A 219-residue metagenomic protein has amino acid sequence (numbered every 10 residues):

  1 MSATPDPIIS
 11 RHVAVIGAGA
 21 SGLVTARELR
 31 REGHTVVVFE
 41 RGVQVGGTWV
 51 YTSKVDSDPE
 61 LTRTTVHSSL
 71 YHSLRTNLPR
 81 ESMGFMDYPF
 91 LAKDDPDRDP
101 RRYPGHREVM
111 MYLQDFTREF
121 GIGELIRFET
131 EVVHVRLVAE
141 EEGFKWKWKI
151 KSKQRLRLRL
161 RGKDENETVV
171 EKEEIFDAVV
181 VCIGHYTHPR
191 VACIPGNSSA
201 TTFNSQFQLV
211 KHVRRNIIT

Functional and structural regions predicted by a protein language model:
D6-V38: N-terminal Rossmann-like FAD-binding beta1-loop-alpha1 element of flavoenzymes
I9-R11, D164-A178: Core beta-strand elements of the Rossmann-like FAD/NAD(P) dinucleotide-binding domain in flavoenzyme oxidoreductases
I16, V132, E173-Y186: Short hydrophobic core segments
A18-G19, V38, R98-V109, I122 (+1 more regions): Amphipathic alpha-helical protein-protein interaction segments
S21, A92-Y103, Q114-D115, R159 (+2 more regions): Short interface patches used for recognition in eukaryotic signaling and trafficking proteins
R41-D115, A139: Glycine-rich active-site loop/strand segments that organize a redox cofactor
F90, G105, V109, R118 (+1 more regions): Glycine-rich dinucleotide-binding loop and its adjacent helix/turn
F128-K147, K153-R159: A conserved short coil-to-beta-strand element within the FAD-binding core of flavoproteins
